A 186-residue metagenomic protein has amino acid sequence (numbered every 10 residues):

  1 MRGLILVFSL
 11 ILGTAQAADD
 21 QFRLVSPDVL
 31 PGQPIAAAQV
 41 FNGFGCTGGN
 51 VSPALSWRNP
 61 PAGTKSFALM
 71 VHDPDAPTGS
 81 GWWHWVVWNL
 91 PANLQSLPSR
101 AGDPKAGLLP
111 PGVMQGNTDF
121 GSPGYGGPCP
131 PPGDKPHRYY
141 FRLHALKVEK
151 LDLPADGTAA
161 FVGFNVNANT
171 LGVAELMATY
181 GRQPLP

Functional and structural regions predicted by a protein language model:
G3-G13: Bacterial N-terminal signal peptides
A17-P186: N-terminus-centered regions that define maturation/targeting leaders and the start of the first functional domain
